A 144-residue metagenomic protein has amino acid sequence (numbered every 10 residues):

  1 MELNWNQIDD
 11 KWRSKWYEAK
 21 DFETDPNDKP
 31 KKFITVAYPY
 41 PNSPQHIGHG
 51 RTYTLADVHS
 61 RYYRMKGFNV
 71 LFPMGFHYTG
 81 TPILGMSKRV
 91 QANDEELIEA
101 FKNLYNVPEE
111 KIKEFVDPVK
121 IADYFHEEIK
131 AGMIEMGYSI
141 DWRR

Functional and structural regions predicted by a protein language model:
M1-R144: N-terminal, positively charged nucleic-acid-binding surface of large information/translation enzymes
